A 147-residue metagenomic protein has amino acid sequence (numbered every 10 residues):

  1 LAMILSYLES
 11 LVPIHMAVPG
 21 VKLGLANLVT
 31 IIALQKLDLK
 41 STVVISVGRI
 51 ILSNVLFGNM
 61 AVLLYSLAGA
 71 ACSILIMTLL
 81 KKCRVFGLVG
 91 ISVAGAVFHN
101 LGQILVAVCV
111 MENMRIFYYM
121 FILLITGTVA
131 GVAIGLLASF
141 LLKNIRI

Functional and structural regions predicted by a protein language model:
L1-I32: Hydrophobic transmembrane alpha-helices
L1-L5, R49, S53, S73 (+6 more regions): Alpha-helical transmembrane segments of multipass membrane proteins
M3-S6, G24, S46, S66 (+1 more regions): Hydrophobic transmembrane-helix microenvironments that flank and shape a buried ionizable site
E9, P13, A17, L37 (+3 more regions): Short helix-capping/hinge motifs at transmembrane helix termini and TM-loop junctions
E9, P13, T30, L34 (+3 more regions): Alpha-helical transmembrane segments and their lipid-water interface positions in multi-pass membrane proteins
L25-L39, I76-K81: Generic transmembrane alpha-helix motif of multi-pass integral membrane proteins
L39-L79: Helix-adjacent hinge/juxtasegments
N59, L63-L64, K82-I147: Membrane-embedded alpha-helical hairpins and interfacial helices in multi-pass inner-membrane proteins
